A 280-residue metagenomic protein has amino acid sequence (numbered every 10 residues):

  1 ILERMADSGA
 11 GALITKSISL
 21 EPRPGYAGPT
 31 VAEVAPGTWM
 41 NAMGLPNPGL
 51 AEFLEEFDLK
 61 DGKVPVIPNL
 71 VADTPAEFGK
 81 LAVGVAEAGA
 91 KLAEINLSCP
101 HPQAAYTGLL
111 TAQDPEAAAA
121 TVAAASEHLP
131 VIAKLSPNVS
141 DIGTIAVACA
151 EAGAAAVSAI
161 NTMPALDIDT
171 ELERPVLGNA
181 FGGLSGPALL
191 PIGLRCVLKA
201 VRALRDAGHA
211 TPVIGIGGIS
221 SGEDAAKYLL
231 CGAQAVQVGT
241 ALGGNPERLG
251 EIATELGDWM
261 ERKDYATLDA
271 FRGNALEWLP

Functional and structural regions predicted by a protein language model:
I1-V66, V71-D73: N-terminal capping/small domains of soluble enzymes
R4-S8, A12, D73-I214, E223-V238: Alpha/beta enzyme core
A6-G9, R23-G37, I168-G182, A241-A266: C-terminal helical cap(s) of enzyme catalytic domains, especially alpha/beta-barrels
K16, G239-T240: Short beta->alpha connector loops at strand-helix junctions that form conserved, small/polar/Pro-enriched
N47-A51, A72-P75, P187-L194, G222 (+3 more regions): Electropositive phosphate-/nucleotide-binding environments in soluble metabolic enzymes
D61, G89, S126, L204 (+1 more regions): Structural signal for hydrophobic packing residues in well-ordered secondary-structure cores of soluble enzyme domains
L190, T254-P280: Extended, intrinsically disordered, low-complexity segments
G217-I219: Glycine-rich phosphate-binding loops at beta-strand->alpha-helix junctions
